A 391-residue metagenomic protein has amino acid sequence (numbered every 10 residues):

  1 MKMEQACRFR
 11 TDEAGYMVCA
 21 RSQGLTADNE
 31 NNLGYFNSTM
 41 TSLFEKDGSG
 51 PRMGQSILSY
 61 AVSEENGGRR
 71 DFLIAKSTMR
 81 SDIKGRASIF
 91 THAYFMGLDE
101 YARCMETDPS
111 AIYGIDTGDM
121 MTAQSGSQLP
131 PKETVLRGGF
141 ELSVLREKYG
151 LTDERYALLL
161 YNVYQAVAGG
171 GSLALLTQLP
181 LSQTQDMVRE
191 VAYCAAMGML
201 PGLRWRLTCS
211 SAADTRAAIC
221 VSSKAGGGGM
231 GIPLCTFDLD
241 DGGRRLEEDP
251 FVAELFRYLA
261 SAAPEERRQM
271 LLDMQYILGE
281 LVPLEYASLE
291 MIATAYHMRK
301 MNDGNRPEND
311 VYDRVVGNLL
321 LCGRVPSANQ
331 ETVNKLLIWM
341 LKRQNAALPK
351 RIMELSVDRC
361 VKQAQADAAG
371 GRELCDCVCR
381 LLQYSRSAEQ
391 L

Functional and structural regions predicted by a protein language model:
M1-R351: N-terminal module detector in large eukaryotic regulators
L320-L391: Extended amphipathic alpha-helical coiled-coil/heptad-repeat regions
